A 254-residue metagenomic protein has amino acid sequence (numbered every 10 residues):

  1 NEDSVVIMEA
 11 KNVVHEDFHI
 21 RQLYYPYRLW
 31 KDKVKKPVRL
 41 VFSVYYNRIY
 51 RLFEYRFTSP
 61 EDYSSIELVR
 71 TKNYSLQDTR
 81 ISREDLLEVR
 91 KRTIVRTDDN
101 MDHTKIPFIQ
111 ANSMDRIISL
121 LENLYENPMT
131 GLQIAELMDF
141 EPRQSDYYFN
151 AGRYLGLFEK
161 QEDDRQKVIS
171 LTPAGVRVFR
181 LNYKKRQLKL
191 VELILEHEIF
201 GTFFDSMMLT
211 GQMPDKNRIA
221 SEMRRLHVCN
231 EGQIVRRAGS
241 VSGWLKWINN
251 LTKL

Functional and structural regions predicted by a protein language model:
N1: Active-site metal-binding core of divalent-cation-utilizing nuclease and nuclease-like domains
S4-V6, K11-H19, W30-P60: Nucleic-acid nuclease catalytic cores
M8-K33, M213-C229: Short, hydrophobic/π-rich interface segment
R51-S75: Extended, Lys/Glu/Leu-rich amphipathic alpha-helical scaffolds
I66-L254: Donor-sugar nucleotide-binding helix/loop cap in glycosyltransferases
